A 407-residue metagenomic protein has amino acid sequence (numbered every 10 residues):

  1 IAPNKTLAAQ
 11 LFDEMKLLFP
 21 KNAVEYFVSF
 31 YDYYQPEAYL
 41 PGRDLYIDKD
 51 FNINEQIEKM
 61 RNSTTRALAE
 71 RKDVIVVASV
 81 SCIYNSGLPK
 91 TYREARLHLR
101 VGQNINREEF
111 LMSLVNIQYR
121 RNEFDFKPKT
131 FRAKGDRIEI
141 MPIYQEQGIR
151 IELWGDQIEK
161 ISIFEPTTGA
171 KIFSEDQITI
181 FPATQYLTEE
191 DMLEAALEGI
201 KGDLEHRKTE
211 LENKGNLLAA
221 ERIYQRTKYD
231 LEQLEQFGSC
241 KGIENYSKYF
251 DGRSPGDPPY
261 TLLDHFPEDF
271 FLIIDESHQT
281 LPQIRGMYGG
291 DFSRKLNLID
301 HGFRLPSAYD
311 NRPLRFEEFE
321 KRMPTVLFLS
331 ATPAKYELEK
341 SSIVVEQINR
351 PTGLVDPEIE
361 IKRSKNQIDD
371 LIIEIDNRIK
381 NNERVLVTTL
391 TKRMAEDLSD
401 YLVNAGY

Functional and structural regions predicted by a protein language model:
I1-Y407: ASCE RecA-like P-loop NTPase motor cores that couple ATP hydrolysis to mechanical translocation on nucleic acids
